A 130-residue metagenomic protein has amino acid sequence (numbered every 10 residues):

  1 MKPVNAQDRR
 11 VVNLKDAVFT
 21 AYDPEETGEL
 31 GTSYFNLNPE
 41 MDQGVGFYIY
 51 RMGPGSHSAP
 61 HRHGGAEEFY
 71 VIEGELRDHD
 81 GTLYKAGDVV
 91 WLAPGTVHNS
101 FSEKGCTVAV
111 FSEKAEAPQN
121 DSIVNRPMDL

Functional and structural regions predicted by a protein language model:
M1-Q43, N125-L130: A short, N-terminal "cap"/entry segment at the start of jelly-roll beta-barrel domains of the cupin/DSBH fold
S33-H63, T82, P94: Conserved short histidine dyad/triad with adjacent acidic residue
V45-I49, F69, C106: Structural motif
P54, H63-H79: Glycine- and acidic-residue-biased ligand/ion/polar-headgroup-sensing regions
G55, A66, G87, G95 (+1 more regions): A generic structural motif
H79-V97: Short acidic-glycine-tyrosine-enriched beta hairpin
P94-D121: Ligand-binding loop in jelly-roll beta-barrel domains
